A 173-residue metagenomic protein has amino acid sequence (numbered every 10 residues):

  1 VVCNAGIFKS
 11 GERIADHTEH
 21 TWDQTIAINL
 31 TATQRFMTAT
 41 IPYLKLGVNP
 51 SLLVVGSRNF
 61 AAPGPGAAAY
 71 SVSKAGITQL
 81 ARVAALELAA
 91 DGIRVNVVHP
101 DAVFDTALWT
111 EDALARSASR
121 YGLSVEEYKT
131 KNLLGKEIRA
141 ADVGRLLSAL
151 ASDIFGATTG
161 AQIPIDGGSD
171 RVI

Functional and structural regions predicted by a protein language model:
F8-G11, F155, T159-I173: Short C-terminal tail/terminal secondary-structure segment of NAD(P)H-dependent dehydrogenase/reductase domains
E12-I14, T18-D23, L114: Substrate-binding pocket helix/loop in short-chain dehydrogenase/reductase
I14-A15, A62-A68, A90, G135 (+1 more regions): Active-site loop immediately N-terminal to the catalytic Tyr-X3-Lys motif of short-chain dehydrogenase/reductase
T18-Q34, L53, I77: Catalytic Tyr-X3-Lys loop
I28-V48, A85-L86, A90, S152: Amphipathic alpha-helical dimer-interface segment in Rossmann-like NAD(P)H-dependent oxidoreductases
M37, S73, A81: Active-site helix of classical SDR
N49, A89, R94, T158-G160: Short, small/polar-rich loop/turn modules that mediate ligand/substrate recognition or access, typified
S57: Residue(s) in the substrate-gating loop at a strand-loop-helix junction that position the organic substrate next
